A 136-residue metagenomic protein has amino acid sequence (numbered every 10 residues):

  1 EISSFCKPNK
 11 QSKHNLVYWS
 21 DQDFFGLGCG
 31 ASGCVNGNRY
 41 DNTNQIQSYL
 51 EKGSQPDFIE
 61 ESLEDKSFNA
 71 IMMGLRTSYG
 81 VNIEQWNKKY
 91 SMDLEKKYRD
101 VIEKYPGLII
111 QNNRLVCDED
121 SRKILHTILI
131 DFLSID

Functional and structural regions predicted by a protein language model:
E1, Y105-N113: A short, conserved structural fragment
E1-M92: C-terminal scaffold of the Radical SAM
S91-K104: Short amphipathic alpha-helical interaction segments
N113-L125: Accessory beta->alpha helical hairpin/"wing" motif in late/C-terminal subdomains of nucleic-acid enzymes
R122-D136: Short, amphipathic alpha-helical interaction segments positioned at domain boundaries
